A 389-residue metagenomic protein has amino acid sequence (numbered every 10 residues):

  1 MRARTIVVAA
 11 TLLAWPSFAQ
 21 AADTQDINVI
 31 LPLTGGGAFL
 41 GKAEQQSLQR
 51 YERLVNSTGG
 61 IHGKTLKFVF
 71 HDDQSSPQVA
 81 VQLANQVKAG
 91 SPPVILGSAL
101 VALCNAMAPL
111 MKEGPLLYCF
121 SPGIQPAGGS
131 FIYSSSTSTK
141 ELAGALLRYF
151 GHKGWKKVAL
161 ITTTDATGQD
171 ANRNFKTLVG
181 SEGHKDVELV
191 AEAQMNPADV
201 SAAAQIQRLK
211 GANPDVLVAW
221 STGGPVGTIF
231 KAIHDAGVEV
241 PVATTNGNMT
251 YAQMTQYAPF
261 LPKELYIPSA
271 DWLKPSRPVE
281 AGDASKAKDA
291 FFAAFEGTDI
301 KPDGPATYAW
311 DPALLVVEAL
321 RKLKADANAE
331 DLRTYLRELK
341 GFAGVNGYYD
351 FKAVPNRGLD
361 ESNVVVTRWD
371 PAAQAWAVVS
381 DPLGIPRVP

Functional and structural regions predicted by a protein language model:
M1-V7: Bacterial N-terminal signal peptides that target proteins for export
A14-A19: N-terminal signal peptide c-region/cleavage motif recognized by signal peptidases
T24, N28-Q49, H71-P77, I161-Q169 (+2 more regions): Extracytoplasmic "Venus flytrap"
T24-D26, F39-Q46, T58-P126, S135 (+3 more regions): Beta-alpha junction/loop-to-helix N-cap segments that form part of ligand/metal-binding clefts
Q82, S130-G237, V279-G282: Extracellular/periplasmic Venus flytrap/periplasmic-binding protein
V87-A99, Y118-F120, A159-T162, N213-G223 (+3 more regions): Periplasmic-binding protein-like
I233-W310, V379-V388: Extracellular/periplasmic periplasmic-binding protein-like sensory domains
A293-T307, V317-A375: Segments of small-molecule ligand-sensing domains
